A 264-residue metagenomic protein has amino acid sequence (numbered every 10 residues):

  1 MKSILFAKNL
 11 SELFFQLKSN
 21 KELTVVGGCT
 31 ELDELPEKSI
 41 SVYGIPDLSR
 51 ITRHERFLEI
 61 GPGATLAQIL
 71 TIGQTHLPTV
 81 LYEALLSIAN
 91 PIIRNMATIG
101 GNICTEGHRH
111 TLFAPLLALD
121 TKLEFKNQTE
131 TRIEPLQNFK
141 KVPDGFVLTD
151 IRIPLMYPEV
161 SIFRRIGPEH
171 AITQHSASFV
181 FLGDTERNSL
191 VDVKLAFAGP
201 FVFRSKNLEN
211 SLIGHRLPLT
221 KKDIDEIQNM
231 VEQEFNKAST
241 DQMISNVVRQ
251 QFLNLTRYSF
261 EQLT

Functional and structural regions predicted by a protein language model:
M1-T264: C-terminal structural segment of proteins
